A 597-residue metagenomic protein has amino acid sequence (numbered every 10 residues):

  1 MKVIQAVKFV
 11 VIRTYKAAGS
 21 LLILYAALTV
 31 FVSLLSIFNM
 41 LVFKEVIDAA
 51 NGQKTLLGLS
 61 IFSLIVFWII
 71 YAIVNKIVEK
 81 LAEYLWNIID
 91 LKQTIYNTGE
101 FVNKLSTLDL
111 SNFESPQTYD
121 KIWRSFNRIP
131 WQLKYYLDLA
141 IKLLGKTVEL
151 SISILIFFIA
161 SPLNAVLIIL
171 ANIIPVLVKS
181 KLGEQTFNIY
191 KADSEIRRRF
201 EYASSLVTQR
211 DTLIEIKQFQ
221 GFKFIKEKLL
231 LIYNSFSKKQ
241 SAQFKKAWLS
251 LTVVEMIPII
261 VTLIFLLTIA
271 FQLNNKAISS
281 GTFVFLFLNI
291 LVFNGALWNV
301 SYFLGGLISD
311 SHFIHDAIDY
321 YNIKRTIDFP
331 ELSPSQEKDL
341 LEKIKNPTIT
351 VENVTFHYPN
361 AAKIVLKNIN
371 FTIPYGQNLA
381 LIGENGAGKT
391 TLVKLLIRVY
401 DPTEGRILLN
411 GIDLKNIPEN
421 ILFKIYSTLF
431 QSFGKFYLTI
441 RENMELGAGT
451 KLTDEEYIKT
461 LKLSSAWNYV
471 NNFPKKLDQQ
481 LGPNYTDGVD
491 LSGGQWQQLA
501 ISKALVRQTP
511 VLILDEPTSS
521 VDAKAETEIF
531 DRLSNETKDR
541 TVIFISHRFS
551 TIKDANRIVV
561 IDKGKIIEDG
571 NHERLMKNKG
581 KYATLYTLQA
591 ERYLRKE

Functional and structural regions predicted by a protein language model:
M1-K8, D90-K134, I196-K239, S311-I323 (+1 more regions): Extended non-transmembrane interhelical loops and adjacent amphipathic helices of multipass membrane proteins
M1-S36, L56-L64, A82-W86, S115-S151 (+6 more regions): Membrane-integrated ABC transporters
I23-V78, S153-T186, I264, F271 (+3 more regions): Transmembrane helix-loop-helix hairpins at lipid-water interfaces of multipass membrane proteins, especially the type-1
A192, G221, F265, L286-I323: Cytosolic ends of transmembrane helices, especially the final helix of ABC transmembrane type-1 domains
L396-I397: Helix-to-loop junction immediately C-terminal to a conserved catalytic motif
L408, F423, R441-T486, F530-D531 (+1 more regions): ABC ATPase nucleotide-binding domain helical subdomain, centered on the C-loop/LSGGQ "ABC signature"
W467-Q497, Q508, R592-E597: ABC-fold ATPase nucleotide-binding domain signature/coupling loops
D531, R548, K553-E597: C-terminal portion of ABC ATPase nucleotide-binding domains
